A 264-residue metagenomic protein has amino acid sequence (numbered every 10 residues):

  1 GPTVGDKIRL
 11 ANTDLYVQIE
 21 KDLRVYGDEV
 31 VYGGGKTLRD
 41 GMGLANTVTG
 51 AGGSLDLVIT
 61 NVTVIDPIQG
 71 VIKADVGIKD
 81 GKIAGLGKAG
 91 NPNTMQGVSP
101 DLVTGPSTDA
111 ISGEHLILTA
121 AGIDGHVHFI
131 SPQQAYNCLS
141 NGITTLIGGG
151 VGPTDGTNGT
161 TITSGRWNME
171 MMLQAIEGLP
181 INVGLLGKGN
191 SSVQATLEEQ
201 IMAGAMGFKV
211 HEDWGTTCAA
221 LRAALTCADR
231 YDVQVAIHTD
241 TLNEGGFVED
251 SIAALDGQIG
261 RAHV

Functional and structural regions predicted by a protein language model:
G1-G33: Eukaryotic intrinsically disordered, low-complexity, charge-rich
D22-L57, V64-T119: Histidine-rich, glycine-flanked metal-binding segment
D66-P67, V71, G85, P92-T94 (+5 more regions): Flexible loop/turn segments at secondary-structure boundaries
G90-M171, G246-E249: Metal-associated gating/positioning segment near the N- to mid-region
G105-A110, T163-I181, C227-I237: Alpha-helix-loop-beta-strand connector modules within alpha/beta enzyme cores
N137-T161, I176-K188, A203-W214, D232-A236 (+2 more regions): Divalent metal-dependent hydrolysis catalytic cores, especially in the metallo-beta-lactamase
E170-M171, S191-H263: Histidine/acidic residue-rich metal-binding segments in metalloenzymes
